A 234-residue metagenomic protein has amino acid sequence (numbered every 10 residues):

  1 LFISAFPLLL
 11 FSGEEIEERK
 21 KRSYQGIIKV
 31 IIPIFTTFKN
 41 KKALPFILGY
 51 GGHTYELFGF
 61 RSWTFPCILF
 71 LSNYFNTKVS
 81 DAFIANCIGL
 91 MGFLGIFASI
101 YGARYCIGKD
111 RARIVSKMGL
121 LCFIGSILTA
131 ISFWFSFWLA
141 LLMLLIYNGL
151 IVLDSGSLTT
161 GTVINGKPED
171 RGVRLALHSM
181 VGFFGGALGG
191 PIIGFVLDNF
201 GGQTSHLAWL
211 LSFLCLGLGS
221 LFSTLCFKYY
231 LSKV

Functional and structural regions predicted by a protein language model:
F6-F11, S132-F133, G202, W209-V234: Multi-pass alpha-helical transporter architecture, strongest for 12-TM Major Facilitator/SLC carriers used
E14-L48: Juxtamembrane intracellular "pre-TM" segments in multi-pass secondary transporters
K41-I96, G189-G190: Extracytoplasmic gate region of multi-pass secondary transporters
G51, G89-F93, L120, A176-F184: Transmembrane alpha-helical cores of Major Facilitator Superfamily
A98-R111, L197-D198: Helix-to-loop junctions at the C-terminal end of transmembrane segments in multipass secondary transporters
D110-L158: C-terminal transmembrane helical hairpin of 12-TM major facilitator-type secondary transporters
N165-G202: A late C-terminal transmembrane helix in Major Facilitator Superfamily
